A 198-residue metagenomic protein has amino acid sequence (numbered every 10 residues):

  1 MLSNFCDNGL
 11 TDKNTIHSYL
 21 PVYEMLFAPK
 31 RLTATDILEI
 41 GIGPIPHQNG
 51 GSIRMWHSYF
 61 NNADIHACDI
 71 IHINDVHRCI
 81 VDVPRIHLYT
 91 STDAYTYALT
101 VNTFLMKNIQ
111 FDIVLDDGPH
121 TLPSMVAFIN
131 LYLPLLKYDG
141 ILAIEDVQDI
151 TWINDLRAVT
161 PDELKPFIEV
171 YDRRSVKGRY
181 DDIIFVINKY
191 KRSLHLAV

Functional and structural regions predicted by a protein language model:
M1-L115, P119-I144, Q148-V198: A short alpha-helical cap/connector motif
